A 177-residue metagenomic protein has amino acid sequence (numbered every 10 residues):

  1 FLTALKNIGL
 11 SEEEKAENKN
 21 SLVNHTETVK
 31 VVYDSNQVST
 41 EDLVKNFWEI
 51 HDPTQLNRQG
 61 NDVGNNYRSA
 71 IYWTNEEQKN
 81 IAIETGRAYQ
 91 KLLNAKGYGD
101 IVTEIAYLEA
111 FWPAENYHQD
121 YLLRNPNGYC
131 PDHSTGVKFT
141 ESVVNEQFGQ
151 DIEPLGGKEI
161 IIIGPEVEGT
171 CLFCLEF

Functional and structural regions predicted by a protein language model:
F1-E153, L175-E176: Flexible coil/turn and secondary-structure edge motifs
I152-F177: Local sequence-structure signature of Cys/Sec-based thiol-disulfide redox active-site neighborhoods
